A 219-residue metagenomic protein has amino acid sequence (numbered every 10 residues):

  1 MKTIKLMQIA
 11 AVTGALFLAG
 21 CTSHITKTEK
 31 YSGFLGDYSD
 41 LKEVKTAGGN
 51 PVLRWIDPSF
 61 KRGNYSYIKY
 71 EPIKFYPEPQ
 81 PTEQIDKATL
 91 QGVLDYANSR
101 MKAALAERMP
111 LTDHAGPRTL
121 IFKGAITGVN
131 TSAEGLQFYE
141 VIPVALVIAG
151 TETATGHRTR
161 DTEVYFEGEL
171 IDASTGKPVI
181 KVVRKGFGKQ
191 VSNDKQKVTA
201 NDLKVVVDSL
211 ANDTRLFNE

Functional and structural regions predicted by a protein language model:
M1-A10: Bacterial N-terminal signal peptides that target proteins for export
F17-G20: C-terminal motif of bacterial Sec signal peptides marking the signal peptidase cleavage site
T22-D95, N218-E219: A structural "domain/chain start" motif
R54, Y67-K74, T119-G128, E167 (+1 more regions): Soluble periplasmic/extracytoplasmic beta-strand elements of cell-envelope proteins
S59, G150-Y165, L170-L216: Short secondary-structure boundary motifs at beta->alpha junctions and helix caps
F75, N98-P110, T131, R215-E219: Sec-exported extracytoplasmic/periplasmic mature domains
Q80-L94, M109-L111, A154-T155, N193-A200: Second-shell loop/turn segments in exported
E107-T175: Surface-exposed short loop/turn segments
